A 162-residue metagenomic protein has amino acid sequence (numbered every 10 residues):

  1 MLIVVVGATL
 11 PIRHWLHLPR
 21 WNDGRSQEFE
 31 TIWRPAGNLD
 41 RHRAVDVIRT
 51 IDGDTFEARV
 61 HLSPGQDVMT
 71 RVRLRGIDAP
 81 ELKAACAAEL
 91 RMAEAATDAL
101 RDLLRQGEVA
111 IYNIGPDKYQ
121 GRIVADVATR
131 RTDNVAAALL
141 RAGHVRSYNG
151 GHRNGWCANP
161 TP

Functional and structural regions predicted by a protein language model:
M1-P162: Small beta-barrel nucleic-acid-binding modules, primarily SNase/OB-fold domains and secondarily Tudor-like barrels
